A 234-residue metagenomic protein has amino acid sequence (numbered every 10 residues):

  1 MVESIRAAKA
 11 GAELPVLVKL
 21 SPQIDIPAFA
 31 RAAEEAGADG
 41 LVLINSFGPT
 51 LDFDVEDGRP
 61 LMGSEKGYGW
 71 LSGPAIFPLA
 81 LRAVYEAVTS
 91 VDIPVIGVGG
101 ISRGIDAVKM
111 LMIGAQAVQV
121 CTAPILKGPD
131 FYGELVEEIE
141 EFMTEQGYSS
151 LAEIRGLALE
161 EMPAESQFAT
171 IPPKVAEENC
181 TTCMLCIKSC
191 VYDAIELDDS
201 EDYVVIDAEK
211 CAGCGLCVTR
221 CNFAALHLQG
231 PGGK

Functional and structural regions predicted by a protein language model:
M1-I96, S102-V118, E161, Q167-F168 (+1 more regions): Alpha/beta enzyme core
P22-I24, F47, I101-R103, P124 (+3 more regions): Active-site-proximal loop/turn and secondary-structure-junction residues that shape catalytic pockets, frequently
D52-Y68, L111, A123-Y148: C-terminal helical cap(s) of enzyme catalytic domains, especially alpha/beta-barrels
F77, E137-E177, T181, Q229-K234: Extended, intrinsically disordered, low-complexity segments
N179, S189, E209-K210: Short pre-active-site segment immediately N-terminal to redox-active cysteine/selenocysteine motifs in thiol-based
L185-V205, L216-G233: Iron-sulfur cluster-binding cysteine motifs and their immediate structural context in ferredoxin-like electron-transfer
